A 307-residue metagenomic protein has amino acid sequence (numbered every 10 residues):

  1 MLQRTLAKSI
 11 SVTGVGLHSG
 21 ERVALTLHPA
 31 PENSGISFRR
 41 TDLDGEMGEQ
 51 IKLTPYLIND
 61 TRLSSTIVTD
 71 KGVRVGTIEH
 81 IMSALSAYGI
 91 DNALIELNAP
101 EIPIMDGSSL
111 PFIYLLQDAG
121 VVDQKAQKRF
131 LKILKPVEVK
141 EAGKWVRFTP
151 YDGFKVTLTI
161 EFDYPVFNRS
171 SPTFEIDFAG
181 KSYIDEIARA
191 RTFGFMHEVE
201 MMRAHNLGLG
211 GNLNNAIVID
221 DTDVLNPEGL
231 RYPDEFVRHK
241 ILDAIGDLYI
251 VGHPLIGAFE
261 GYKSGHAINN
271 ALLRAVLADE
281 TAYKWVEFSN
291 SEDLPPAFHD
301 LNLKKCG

Functional and structural regions predicted by a protein language model:
M1-D91, E96-G307: C-terminal regulatory domains involved in ligand/effector binding and gene-expression control
